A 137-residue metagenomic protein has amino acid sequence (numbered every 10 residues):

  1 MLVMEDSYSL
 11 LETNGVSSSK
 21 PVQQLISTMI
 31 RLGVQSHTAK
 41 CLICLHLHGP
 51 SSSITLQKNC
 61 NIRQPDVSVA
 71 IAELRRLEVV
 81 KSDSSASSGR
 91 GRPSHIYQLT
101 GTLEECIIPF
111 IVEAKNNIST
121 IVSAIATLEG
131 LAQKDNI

Functional and structural regions predicted by a protein language model:
M1-L32, S87-S88: N-terminal leader segment of winged-helix/HTH proteins
T28-H37, S52, S85-I108: Short, cationic-aromatic polyanion-contact patches
M29-I62: N-terminal helix-turn-helix DNA-binding core of bacterial DNA-binding proteins
L45, L56, V67-L77: Basic amphipathic alpha-helical segments that dock to polyanions
H48, R76, P93-S94: Short Asp/Glu-rich motifs
E78, S84: Glycine-centered, phosphate/nucleic-acid-interacting loop/turn motifs that mediate DNA/RNA or nucleotide
T102-I137: Amphipathic alpha-helical dimerization/coiled-coil segments that flank or bridge DNA-binding/regulatory modules
